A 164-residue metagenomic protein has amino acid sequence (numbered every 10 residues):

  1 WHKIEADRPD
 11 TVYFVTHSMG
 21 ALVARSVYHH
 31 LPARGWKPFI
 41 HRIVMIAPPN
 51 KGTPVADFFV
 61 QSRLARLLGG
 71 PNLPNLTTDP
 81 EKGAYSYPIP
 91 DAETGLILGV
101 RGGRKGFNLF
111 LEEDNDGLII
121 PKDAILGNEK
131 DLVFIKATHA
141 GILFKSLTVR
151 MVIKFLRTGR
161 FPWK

Functional and structural regions predicted by a protein language model:
W1-D91: Serine-dependent carboxylesterase/thioesterase catalytic core of lipase-like alpha/beta-hydrolase/SGNH enzymes
I89-K164: C-terminal catalytic-base region of ester-bond hydrolases, centering on the histidine of the charge-relay
